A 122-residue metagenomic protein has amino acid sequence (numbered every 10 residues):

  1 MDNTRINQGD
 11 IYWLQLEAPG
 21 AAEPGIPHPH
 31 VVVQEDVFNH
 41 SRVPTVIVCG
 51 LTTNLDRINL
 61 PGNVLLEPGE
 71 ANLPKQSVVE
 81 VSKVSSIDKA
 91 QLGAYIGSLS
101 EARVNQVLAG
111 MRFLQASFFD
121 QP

Functional and structural regions predicted by a protein language model:
T4, P68-P122: C-terminal terminal-subdomain/extension
E17-A21: Short, charged beta-turn/beta-strand-edge "cap" motif at the junction between a beta-strand and an adjacent loop
E23-P27, V31-E67: Compact nucleic-acid interaction/catalytic patches
